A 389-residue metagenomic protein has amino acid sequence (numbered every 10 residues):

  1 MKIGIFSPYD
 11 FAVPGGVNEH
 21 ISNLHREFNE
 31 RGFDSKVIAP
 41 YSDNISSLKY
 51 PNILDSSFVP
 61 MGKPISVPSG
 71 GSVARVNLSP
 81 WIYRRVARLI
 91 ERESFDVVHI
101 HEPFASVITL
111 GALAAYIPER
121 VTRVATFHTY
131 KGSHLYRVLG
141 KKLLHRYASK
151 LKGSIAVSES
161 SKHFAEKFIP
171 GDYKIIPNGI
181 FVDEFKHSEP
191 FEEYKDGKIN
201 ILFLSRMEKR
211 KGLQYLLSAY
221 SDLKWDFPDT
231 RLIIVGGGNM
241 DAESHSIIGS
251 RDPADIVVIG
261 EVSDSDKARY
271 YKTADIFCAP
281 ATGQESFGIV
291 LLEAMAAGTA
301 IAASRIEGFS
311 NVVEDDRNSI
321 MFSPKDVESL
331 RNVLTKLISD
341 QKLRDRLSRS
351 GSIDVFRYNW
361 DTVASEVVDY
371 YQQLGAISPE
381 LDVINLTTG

Functional and structural regions predicted by a protein language model:
Y41, S160, G179: Carbohydrate-associated surface elements
K49, L135-V138, H163-E166, I180-G197 (+1 more regions): Acidic anion/phosphate-binding donor-loop and adjacent secondary structure in glycosyltransferase catalytic cores
E193-S221, I233: Conserved donor-binding/catalytic core segment of Leloir-type glycosyltransferases
S244-V262: Nucleotide-activated donor-binding/catalytic signature segment of Leloir-type glycosyltransferases, i.e., the conserved
E261-V262, R269-A274: Short alpha-helical donor nucleotide-sugar binding micro-motif in glycosyltransferases
A300-A303: Short hydrophobic beta-strand element within catalytic cores of glycosyltransferases and related nucleotide-activated
D315-D316, I320-V327, K336-K342: Conserved acidic donor-binding segment of nucleotide-sugar-dependent glycosyltransferases
S329, K336, L343-R357, V368-D369: A short, well-ordered alpha-helix in the C-terminal region of glycosyltransferases
